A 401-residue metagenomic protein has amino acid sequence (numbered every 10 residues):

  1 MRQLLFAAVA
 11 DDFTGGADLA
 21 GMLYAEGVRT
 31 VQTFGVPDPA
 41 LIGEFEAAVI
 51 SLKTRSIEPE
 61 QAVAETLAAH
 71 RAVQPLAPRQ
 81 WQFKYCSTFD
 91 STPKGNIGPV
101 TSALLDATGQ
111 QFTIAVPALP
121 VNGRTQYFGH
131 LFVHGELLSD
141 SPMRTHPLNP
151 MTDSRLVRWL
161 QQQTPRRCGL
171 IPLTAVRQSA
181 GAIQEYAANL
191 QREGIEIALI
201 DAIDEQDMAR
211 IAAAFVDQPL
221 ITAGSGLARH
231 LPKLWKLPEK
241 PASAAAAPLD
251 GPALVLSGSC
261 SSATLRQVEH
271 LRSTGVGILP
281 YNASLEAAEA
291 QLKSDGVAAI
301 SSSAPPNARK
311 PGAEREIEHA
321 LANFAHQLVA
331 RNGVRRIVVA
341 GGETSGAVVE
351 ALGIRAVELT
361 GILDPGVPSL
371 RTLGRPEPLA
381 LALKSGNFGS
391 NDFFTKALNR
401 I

Functional and structural regions predicted by a protein language model:
R2-A7, E46, P59-A62, H70-M208 (+1 more regions): Cap/lid and interdomain-hinge subdomains that line or gate substrate/regulatory clefts in soluble alpha/beta enzymes
R2-G43, A64-E65, A118-V121: N-terminal basic/disordered segments at the start of proteins
A8, V31-T33, W81-Y85, T113-P117 (+9 more regions): General beta-strand structural signal in soluble alpha/beta enzymes
L19-G21, P93-I97, R124-F132, A182-I183 (+5 more regions): Short acidic, glycine/serine/threonine-rich loops at helix termini
P78, L292, A304-V338, G342-T360 (+1 more regions): Catalytic cores of soluble, metal-dependent hydrolases
Y186-E193, I197-N282: Membrane-embedded hairpin module used as a gating/binding unit in multi-pass transport and secretion proteins
A244-V329: A glycine- and small/hydrophobic-rich beta-loop-beta segment that serves as a flexible "lid/hinge" or phosphate-binding
E343-F393: Conserved, well-ordered active-site substructure
